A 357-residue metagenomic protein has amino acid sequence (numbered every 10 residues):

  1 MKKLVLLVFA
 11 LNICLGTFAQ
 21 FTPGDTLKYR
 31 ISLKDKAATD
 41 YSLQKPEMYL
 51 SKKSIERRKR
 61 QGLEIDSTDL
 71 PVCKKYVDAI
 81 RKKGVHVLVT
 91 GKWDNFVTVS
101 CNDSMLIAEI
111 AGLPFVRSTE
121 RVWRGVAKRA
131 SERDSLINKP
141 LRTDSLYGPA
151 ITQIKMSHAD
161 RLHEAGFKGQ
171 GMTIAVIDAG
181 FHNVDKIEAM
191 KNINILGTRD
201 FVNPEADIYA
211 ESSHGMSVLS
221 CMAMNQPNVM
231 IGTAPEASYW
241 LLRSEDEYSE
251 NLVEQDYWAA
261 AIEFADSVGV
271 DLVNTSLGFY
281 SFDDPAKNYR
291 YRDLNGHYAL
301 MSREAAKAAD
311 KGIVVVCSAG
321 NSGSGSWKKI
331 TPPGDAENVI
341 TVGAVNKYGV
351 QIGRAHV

Functional and structural regions predicted by a protein language model:
M1-P23: Bacterial Sec-dependent N-terminal signal peptides
F21, L88-G91, D103-I107, A130-V176 (+5 more regions): N-terminal domain-start motif of subtilase-like serine proteases
F21-S135: Inhibitory N-terminal propeptides of secreted protease zymogens
T22-T26, D160-D200, P204-E254, V268-D271 (+4 more regions): Subtilisin-like serine protease catalytic core
A37-T39, D94-F96, D103-L106, G125-A127 (+8 more regions): Solvent-exposed loop/turn segments at secondary-structure junctions within structured extracellular/periplasmic domains
S42-Q44, R121, R129-D134, V184-M190 (+4 more regions): Short, solvent-exposed loop/turn and secondary-structure capping segments
V270-R354: Catalytic-core segments of hydrolase enzymes
